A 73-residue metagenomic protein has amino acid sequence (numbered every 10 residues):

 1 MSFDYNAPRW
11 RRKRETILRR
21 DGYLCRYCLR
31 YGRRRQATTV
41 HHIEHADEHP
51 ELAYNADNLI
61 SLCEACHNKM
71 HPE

Functional and structural regions predicted by a protein language model:
D4-R14, I43-E48: Short Cys/His-rich Zn2+-coordinating modules
N6, H67-P72: Basic DNA-binding region of bZIP-type proteins
R9-T39, C63-A65: Short cysteine-rich loop/turn motifs with clustered Cys
L29-S61, M70: Histidine-centered nuclease catalytic patch
